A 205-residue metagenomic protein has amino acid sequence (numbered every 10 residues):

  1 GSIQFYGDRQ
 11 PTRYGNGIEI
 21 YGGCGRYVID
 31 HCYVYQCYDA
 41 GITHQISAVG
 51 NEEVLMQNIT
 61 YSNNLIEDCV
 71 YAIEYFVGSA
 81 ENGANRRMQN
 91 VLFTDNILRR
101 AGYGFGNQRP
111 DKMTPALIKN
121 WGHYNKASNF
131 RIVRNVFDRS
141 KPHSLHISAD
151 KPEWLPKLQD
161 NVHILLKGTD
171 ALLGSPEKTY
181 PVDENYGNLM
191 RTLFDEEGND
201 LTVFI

Functional and structural regions predicted by a protein language model:
G1-G7, I18, R191-D195: Short intrinsically disordered, low-complexity coil segments enriched in acidic
G1-I3, C32, I59, N64 (+4 more regions): Consensus "Asn ladder" position of solenoid repeat domains
S2-Q4, C24, Y33, Y38 (+6 more regions): Position-specific detector for the leucine-rich repeat
Y6-Y21, Q36-E53, D68-N85, G106-H123 (+1 more regions): Extracellular beta-strand/beta-solenoid scaffold signature
C24-V28, Q57-N58, S79-A80, Q89-L92 (+2 more regions): Short "repeat-start/strand-capping" segments in structured domains, especially the N-termini of parallel beta-helix
N58-E67, A72-R99: Long, well-ordered mid-to-C-terminal structural blocks that present hydrophobic/aromatic surfaces
Y124-I205: Acidic, glycine- and Ser/Thr-rich low-complexity intrinsically disordered tracts in extracellular/secreted proteins
